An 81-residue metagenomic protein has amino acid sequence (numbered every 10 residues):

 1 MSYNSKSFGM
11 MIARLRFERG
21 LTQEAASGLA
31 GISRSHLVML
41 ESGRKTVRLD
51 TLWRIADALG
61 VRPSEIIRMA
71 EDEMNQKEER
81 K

Functional and structural regions predicted by a protein language model:
M1-E18: A short, Lys/Arg-rich alpha-helix, primarily the initiator
S2, D57, E65-K81: Short, charged recognition helix plus adjacent turn of helix-turn-helix-like nucleic-acid-binding domains
F17, G28, D57: Alpha-helical residues within the helix-turn-helix
F17, G31, S42-R44, E71: Residue-level detection of the helix-turn-helix DNA-binding "recognition helix"
G20-M39: Short alpha-helical DNA-recognition segment
R44-A56: Short, basic-rich loop-to-helix N-cap that marks the start of a DNA-contacting helix
